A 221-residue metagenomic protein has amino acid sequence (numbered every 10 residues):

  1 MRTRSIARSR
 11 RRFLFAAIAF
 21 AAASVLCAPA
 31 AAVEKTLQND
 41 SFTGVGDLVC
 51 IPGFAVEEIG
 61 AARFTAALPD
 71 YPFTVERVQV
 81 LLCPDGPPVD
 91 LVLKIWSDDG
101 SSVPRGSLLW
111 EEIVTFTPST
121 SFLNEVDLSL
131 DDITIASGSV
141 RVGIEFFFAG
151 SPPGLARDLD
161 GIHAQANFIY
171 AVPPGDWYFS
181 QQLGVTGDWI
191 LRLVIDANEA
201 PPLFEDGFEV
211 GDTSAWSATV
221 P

Functional and structural regions predicted by a protein language model:
M1-R11: N-terminal secretory signal peptides that target proteins for export/translocation
F15-V25: Bacterial N-terminal signal peptides
S24-A55, A200-P221: Boundary/junction segments of secreted and surface-exposed precursor proteins
S41, A136-R141, E145-A200: Short, surface-exposed beta-strand/loop patches at domain edges that form aromatic-rich interfacial subsites
V45-I59, P84-D85, T117-S121, L183-G184: Extracellular beta-rich ligand/substrate-recognition surface
G53-P69, V126: Short beta-strands within extracellular/lumenal beta-sheet-rich domains
P72-D85: A short beta-strand element within beta-rich, extracytoplasmic domains of secreted/secretory-pathway proteins
G86-Q165: Aromatic- and Gly/Pro-enriched, solvent-exposed loop/edge beta-strand patches characteristic of beta-rich domains
